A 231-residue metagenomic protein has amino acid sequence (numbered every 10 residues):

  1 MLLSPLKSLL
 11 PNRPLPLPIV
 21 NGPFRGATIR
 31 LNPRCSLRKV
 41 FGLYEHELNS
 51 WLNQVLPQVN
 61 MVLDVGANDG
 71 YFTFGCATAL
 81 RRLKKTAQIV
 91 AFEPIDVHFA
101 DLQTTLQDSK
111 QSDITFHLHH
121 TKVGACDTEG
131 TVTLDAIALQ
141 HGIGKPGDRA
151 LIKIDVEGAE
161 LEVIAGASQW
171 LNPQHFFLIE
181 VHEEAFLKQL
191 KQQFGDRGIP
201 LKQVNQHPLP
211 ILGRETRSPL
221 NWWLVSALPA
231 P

Functional and structural regions predicted by a protein language model:
M1-I95, A100-H117, L139-P146, F194-P231: S-adenosyl-L-methionine
F41-L63, H117-P173, E184-Q189, Q193: Short internal loop-to-helix segment that lines adenine-nucleotide cofactor pockets
Q88, H175-F177: Short active-site oxyanion
D96-V97, L178-A185: Acceptor-substrate binding/catalytic loop of class I
L151, L178-E180, K202-V204: Conserved active-site loop/cleft motifs that coordinate metal ions or position small ligands
